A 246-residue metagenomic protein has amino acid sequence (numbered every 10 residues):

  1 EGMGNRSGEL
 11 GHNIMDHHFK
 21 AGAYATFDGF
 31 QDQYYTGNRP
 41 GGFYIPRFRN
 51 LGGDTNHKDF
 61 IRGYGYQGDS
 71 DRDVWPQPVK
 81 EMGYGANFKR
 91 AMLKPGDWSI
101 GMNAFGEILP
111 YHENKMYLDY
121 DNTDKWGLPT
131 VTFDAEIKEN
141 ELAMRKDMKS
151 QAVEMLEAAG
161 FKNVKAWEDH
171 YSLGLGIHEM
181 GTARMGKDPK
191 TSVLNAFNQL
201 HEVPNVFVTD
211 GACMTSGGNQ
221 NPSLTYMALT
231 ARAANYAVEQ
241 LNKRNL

Functional and structural regions predicted by a protein language model:
E1-N5, G37-P40, N195, Q220-P222 (+1 more regions): Composition- and surface-driven signal marking solvent-exposed, interaction-prone regions in large proteins
E1-T36, D210, L229, N235-R244: Glycine-rich loop(s) and the adjacent beta-strand/alpha-helix scaffold that form part
G8, M15, F19-K20, N50 (+6 more regions): Short capping/connector residues at structural and topological boundaries
N13, G22-A159: Glycine-rich, aromatic-lined ligand/substrate-binding cores of catalytic and carbohydrate-binding domains
G96-I108, E113, L128-S216, S223: A glycine-rich dinucleotide-binding beta-alpha-beta segment and adjacent secondary-structure elements that constitute
A166-E168, K243-L246: Short, flexible loop/turn segments with low-complexity composition
S216-A237: A conserved FAD-binding loop/helix module that cradles the flavin
